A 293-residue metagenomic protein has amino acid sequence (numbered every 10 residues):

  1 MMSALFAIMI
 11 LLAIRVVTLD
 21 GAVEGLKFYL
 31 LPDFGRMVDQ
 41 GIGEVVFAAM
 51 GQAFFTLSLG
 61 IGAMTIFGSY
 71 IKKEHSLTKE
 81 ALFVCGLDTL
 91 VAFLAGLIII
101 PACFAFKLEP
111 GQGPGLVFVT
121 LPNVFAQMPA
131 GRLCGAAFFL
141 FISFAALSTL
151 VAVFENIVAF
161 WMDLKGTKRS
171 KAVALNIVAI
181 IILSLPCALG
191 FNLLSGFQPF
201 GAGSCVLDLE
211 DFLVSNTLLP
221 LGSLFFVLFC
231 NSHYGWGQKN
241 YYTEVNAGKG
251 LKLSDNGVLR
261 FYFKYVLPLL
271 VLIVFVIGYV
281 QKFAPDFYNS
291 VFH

Functional and structural regions predicted by a protein language model:
M2-L147, V151, K165, K171-L175 (+1 more regions): Membrane-embedded translocation segments of transport machinery
F6-P32, P101, A105, P186-N192 (+3 more regions): Hydrophobic alpha-helical segments and their helix-loop junctions in multi-pass secondary transporters
S58-K73, F144-A159, S223-Y241, F275 (+1 more regions): Transmembrane alpha-helical segments in integral membrane proteins
K79-L87, K249-F261: Membrane-interface segments at loop-to-transmembrane junctions
I99, P110-F118, S195-F200, S204 (+1 more regions): Flexible glycine/proline-rich, aromatic-decorated loop/lid segments
L147-A152, V173-C187, F191, D208-T243 (+1 more regions): Hydrophobic alpha-helical segments of multi-pass membrane transport proteins
V153-T167, A202, V206, L228-N256: Alpha-helical transmembrane segments
P199-L228, K252-H293: A generic transmembrane alpha-helix motif of multi-pass inner-membrane proteins
